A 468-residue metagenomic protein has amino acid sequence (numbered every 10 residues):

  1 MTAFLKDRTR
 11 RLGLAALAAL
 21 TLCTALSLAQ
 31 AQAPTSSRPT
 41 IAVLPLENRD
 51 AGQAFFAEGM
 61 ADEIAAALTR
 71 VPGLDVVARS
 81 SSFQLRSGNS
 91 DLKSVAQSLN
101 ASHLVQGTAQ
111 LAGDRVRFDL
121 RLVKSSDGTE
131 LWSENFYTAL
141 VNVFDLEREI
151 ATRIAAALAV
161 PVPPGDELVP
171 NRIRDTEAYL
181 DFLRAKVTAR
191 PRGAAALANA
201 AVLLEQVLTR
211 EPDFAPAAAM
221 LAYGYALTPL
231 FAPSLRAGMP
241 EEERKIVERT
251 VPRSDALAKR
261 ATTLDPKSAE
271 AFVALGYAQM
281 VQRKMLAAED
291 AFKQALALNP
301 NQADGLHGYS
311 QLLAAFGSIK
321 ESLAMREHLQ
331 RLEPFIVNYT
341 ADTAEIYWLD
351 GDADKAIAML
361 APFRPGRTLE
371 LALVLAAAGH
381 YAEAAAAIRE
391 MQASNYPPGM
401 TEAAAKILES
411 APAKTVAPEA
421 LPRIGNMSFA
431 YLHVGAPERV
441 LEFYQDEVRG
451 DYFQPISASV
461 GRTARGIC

Functional and structural regions predicted by a protein language model:
T2-A16: Bacterial N-terminal signal peptides that target proteins for export
A15-S27: Bacterial N-terminal signal peptides
A29-A31, A217: Boundary at the C-terminal end of the N-terminal hydrophobic targeting segment
A33-I41, M60-Q206: Catalytic-center loop of serine/cysteine hydrolases
P39-D50: Short beta-strand segments enriched in small/hydrophobic residues
A51-M60: Glycine- and acidic-residue-enriched helix-capping/strand-helix junction motifs
A178-A315, H328-A341: Short coil/linker segments at helix-helix boundaries
V273-L275, A287-E289, K293, G305-H307 (+1 more regions): Alpha-helical protein-protein interaction modules
